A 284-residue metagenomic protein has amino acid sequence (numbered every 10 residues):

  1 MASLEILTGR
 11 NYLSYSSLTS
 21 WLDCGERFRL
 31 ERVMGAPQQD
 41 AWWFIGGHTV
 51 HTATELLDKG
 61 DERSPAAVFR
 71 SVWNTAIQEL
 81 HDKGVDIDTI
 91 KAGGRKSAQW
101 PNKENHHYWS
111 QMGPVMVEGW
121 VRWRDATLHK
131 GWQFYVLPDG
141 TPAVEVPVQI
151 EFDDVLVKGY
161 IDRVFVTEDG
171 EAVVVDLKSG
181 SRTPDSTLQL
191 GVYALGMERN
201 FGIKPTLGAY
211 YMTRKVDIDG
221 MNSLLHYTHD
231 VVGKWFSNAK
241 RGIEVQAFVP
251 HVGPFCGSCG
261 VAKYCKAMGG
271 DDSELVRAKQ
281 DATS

Functional and structural regions predicted by a protein language model:
M1-A2, Y12, R122-D125, D153 (+2 more regions): Metal-dependent nuclease catalytic regions and adjoining charged, substrate-binding loops involved in nucleic-acid end
M1-F44, S284: C-terminal, charged and often intrinsically disordered regions of DNA end-processing helicases and nucleases
G25-Q38, R95-S97, G170-V175, W235-E244: Short amphipathic alpha-helical segments and their helix-coil junctions
A36, L56-G60, L195-N200: Active-site catalytic microenvironments for nucleophilic, acid-base chemistry
W42, G46, W109, S186-Q189: Hydrophobic (often cysteine-bearing) scaffold residues that line and stabilize catalytic clefts of nucleotide/cofactor
T49-T52, L188-G196: Short amphipathic alpha-helical face segments that pack within enzyme cores and frequently flank/anchor catalytic
A53-V144: A non-catalytic, helix-rich entry segment at domain boundaries
P138-V192, N200-F201, W235: Non-catalytic protein-protein interaction segments used by genome-maintenance enzymes to assemble and couple activities
